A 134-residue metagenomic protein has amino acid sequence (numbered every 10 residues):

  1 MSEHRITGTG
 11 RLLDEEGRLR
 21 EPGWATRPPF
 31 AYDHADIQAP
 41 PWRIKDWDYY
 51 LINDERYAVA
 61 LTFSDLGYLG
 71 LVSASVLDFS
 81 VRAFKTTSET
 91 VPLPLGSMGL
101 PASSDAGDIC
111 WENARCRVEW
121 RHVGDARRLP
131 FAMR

Functional and structural regions predicted by a protein language model:
M1-R134: Targeting-peptide/extracellular-domain and disordered-appendage signature
